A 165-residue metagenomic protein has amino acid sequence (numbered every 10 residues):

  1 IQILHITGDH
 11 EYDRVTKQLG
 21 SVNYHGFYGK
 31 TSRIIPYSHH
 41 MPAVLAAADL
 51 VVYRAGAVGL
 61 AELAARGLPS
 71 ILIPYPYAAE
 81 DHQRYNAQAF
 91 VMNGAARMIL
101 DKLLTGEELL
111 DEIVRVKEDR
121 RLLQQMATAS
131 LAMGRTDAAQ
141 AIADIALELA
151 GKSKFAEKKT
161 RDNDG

Functional and structural regions predicted by a protein language model:
I1-G165: Nucleotide-activated sugar donor-binding and catalytic core shared by glycosyltransferases and related lipid-linked
